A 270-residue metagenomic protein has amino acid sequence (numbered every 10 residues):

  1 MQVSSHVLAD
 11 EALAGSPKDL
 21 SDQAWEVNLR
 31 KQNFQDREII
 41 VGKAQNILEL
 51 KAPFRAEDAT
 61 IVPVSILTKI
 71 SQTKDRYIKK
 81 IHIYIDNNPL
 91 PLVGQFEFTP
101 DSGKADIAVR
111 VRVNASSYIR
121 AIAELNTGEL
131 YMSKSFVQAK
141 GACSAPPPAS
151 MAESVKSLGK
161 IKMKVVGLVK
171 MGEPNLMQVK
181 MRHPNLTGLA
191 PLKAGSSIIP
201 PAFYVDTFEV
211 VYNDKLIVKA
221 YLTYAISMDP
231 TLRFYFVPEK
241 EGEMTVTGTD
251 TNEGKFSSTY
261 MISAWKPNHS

Functional and structural regions predicted by a protein language model:
M1-L8: N-terminal export signals
S16-L20, K140-K162, W265-S270: Low-complexity, Pro/Ser/Thr- and charge-rich linker/hinge segments at domain boundaries
R30-I61, M151-N175: N-terminal edge beta-strand
K51, P63-Q72, L176-P184, L192-I198: Short edge beta-strand/loop segments characteristic of extracellular beta-sandwich folds
K80-Y84, T207-V211, T247: Beta-strand signatures of extracellular beta-sandwich domains
P100-A108, Y224-R233: Aromatic sugar-binding surface patches on proteins that engage polysaccharides or sugar-phosphate polymers
N114-Y118, P174, E239-E243: Extracellular Ig-like/FN3 beta-sandwich strand-entry sites
L125-S133, T249-T259: Short acidic/polar inter-strand loop motif in beta-rich domains
